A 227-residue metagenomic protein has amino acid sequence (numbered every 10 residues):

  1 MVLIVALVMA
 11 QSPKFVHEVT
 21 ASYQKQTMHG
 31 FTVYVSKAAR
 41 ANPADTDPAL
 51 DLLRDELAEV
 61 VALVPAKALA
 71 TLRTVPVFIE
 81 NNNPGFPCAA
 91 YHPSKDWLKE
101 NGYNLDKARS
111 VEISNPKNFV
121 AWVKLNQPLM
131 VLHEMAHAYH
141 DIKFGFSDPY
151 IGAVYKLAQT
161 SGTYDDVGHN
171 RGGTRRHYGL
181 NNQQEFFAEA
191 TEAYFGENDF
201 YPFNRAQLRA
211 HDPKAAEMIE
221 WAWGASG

Functional and structural regions predicted by a protein language model:
L3-Q11: Hydrophobic h-region of N-terminal signal peptides that target proteins for export in Gram-negative bacteria
Q11-K25: Short acidic, Pro/Gly- and aromatic-enriched capping/linker segments at domain boundaries
Y23-T27, A66-L69: Short secondary-structure boundary/capping segments within folded domains
K25-D47, N115: Acidic/histidine-rich, surface-exposed loop or edge segments in extracytoplasmic proteins
S36, L50-T160, A216: Acidic/His-rich structured neighborhood in mature extracellular/periplasmic domains
N42-L53, K124-L132, F144, H177-Q184 (+2 more regions): Solvent-exposed, acidic/flexible segments
P43, F146-Y150, P202: Residues in and immediately flanking transmembrane alpha helices
K95-A121, L125, A153-G227: Metalloprotease/metallohydrolase-associated module, dominated by Zn2+-dependent proteases
